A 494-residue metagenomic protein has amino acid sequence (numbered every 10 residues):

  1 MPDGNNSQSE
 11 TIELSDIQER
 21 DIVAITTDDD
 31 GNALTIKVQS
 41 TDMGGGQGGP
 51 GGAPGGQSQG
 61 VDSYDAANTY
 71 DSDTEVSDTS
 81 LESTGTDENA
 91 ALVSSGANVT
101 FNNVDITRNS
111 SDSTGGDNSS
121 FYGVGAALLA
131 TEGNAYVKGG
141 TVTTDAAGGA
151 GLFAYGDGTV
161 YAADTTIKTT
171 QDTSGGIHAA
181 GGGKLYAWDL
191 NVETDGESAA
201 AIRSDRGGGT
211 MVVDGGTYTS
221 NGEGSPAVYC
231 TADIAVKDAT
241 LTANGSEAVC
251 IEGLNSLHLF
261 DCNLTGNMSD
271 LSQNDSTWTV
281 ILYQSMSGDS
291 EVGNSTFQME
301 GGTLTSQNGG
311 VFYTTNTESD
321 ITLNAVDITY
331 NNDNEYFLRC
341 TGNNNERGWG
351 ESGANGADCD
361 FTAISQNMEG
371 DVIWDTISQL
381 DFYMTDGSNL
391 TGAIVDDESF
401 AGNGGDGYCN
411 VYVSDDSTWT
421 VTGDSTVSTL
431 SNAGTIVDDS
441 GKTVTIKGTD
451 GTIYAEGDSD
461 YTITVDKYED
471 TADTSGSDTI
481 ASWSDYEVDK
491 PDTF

Functional and structural regions predicted by a protein language model:
M1-Q57: Short, flexible, surface-exposed loop segments at domain boundaries
Q18-D21, A97, G434: Surface-exposed loop/turn positions
I22, A33, T426-V427, D450: A broad structural signal for short, well-ordered beta-strand segments within beta-sheet-rich domains
V38, M43-G55, S285-G309, Y313-D424 (+1 more regions): Extracellular/surface-exposed low-complexity segments
G51-S111, D460-I463, D470-A472, D478-F494: N-terminal segments that cap or nucleate solenoid repeat domains
G56-Q59, S72-D87, N102-G123, G133-A147 (+14 more regions): Beta-strand-rich solenoid/repeat architectures in extracellular/passenger domains of polysaccharide-targeting enzymes
S63-Y70, N89-S95, T114, V124-T131 (+12 more regions): Glycine-rich beta-solenoid repeat tracts in large extracellular/virion proteins
